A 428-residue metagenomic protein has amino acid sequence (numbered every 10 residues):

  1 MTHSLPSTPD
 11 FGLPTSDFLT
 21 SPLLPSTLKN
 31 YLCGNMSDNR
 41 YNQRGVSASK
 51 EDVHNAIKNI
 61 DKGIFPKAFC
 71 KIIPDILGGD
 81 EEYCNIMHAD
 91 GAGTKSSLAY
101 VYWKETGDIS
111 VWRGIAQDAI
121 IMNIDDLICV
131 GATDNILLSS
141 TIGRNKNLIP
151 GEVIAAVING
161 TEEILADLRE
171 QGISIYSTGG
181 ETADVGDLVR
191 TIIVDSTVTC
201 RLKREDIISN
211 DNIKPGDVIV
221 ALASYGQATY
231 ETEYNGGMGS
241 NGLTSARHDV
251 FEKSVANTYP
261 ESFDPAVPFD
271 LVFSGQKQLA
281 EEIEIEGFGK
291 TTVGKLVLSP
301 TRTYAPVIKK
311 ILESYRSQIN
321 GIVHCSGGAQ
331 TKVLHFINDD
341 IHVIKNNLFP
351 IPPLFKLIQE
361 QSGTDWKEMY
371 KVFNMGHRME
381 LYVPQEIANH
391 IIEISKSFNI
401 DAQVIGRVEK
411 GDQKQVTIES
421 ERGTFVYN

Functional and structural regions predicted by a protein language model:
M1-N30: Short, basic, low-complexity termini and linkers enriched in Ser/Thr/Gly/Pro that act as targeting/leader peptides
L28-N428: Helix-biased detector of long, well-ordered alpha-helical tracts
